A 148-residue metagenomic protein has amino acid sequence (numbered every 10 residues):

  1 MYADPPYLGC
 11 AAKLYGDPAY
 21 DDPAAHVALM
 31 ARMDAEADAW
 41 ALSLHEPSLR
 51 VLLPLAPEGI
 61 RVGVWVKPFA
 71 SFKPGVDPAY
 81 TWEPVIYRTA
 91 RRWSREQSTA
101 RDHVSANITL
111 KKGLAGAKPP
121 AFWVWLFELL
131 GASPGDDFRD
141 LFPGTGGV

Functional and structural regions predicted by a protein language model:
M1-V148: Class I S-adenosyl-L-methionine-dependent methyltransferase catalytic core
